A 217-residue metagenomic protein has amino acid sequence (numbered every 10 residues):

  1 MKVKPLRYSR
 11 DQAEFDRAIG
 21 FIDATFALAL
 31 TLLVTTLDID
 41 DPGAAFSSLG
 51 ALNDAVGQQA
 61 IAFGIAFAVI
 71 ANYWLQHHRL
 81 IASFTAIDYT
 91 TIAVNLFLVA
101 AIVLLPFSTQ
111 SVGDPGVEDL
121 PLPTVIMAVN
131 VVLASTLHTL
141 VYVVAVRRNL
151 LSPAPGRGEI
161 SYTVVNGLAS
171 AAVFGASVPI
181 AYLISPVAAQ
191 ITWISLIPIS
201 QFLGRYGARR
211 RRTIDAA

Functional and structural regions predicted by a protein language model:
M1-A217: Multi-pass alpha-helical transmembrane bundle typical of ion/small-solute transporters and intramembrane aspartyl
